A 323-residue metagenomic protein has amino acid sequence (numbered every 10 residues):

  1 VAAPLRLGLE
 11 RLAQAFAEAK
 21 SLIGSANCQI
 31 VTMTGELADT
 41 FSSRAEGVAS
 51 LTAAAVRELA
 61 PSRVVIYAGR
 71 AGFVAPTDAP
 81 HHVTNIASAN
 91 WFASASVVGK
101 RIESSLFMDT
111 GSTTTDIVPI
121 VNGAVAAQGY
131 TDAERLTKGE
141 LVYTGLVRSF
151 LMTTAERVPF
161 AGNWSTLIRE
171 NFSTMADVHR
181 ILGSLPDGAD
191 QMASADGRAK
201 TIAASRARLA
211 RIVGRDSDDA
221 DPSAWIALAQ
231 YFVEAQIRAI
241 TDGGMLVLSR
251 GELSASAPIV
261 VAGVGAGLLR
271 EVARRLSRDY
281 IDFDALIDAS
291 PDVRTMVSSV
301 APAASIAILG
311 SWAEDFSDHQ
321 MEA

Functional and structural regions predicted by a protein language model:
V1-M108, V118-A323: Nucleotide/phosphate-binding catalytic cleft detector across ATP-hydrolyzing and phosphate-transferring enzymes
T113: Conserved Rossmann-like nucleotide-cofactor binding loop
